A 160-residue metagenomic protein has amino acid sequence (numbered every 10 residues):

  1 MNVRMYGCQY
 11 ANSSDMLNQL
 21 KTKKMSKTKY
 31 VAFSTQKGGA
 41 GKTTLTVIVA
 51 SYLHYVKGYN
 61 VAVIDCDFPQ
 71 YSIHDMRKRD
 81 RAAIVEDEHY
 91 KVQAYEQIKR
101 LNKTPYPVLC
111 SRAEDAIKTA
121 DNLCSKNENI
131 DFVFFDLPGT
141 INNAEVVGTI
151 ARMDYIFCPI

Functional and structural regions predicted by a protein language model:
M1-I160: P-loop NTP-binding core
